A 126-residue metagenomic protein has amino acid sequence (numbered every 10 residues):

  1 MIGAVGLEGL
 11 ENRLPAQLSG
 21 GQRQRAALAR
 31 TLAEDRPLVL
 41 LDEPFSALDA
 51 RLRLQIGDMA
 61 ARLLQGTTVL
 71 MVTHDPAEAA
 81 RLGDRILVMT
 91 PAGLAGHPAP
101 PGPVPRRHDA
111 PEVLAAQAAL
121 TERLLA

Functional and structural regions predicted by a protein language model:
M1-L10: Conserved ABC ATPase "signature" region
L14-L18, Q22: Conserved ABC ATPase signature
L28: Hydrophobic anchor residue at the start of the ABC signature
A33-P37: A short, proline-enriched helix->beta-strand linker immediately N-terminal to the Walker B motif in ABC-type P-loop
V39-E43: Catalytic Walker B motif of ABC-type/P-loop ATPase nucleotide-binding domains
R53-Q65: Helical segment within the ABC ATPase nucleotide-binding domain
P91-A119: Conserved beta-strand-loop-alpha-helix hinge in the C-terminal portion of ABC ATPase nucleotide-binding domains
